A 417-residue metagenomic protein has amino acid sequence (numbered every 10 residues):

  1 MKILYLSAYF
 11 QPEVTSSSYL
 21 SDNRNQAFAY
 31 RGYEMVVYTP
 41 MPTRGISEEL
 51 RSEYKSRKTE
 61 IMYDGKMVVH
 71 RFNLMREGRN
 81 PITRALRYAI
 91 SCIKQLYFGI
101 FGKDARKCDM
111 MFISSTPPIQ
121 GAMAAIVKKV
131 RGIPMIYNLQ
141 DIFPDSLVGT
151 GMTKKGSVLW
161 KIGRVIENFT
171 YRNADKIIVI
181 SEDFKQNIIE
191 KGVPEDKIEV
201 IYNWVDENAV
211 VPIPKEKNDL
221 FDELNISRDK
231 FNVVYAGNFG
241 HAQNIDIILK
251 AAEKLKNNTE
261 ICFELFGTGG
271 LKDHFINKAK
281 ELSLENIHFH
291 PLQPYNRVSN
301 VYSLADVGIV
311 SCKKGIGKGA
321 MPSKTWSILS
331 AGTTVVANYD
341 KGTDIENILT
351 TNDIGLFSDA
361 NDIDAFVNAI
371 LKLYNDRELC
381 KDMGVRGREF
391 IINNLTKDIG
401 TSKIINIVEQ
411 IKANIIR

Functional and structural regions predicted by a protein language model:
M1-I61, R417: N-terminal subdomain of nucleotide-sugar transferases
M41, D183, W204: Carbohydrate-associated surface elements
E53-T59, V211-I226: A short helix/loop element that forms part of the nucleotide-sugar donor recognition site in Leloir-type
I100, I119-A122, I126-V130, S157-V179: Membrane-proximal helix-turn-helix segments that form the acceptor-binding/catalytic region of lipid-linked
S227-Q243, L249-A252, E264: Conserved donor-binding/catalytic core segment of Leloir-type glycosyltransferases
Q243, H290, P294-V301, G308-L329 (+1 more regions): Nucleotide-sugar-dependent
T259-E260, E264-G267, D273-S299: Nucleotide-activated donor-binding/catalytic signature segment of Leloir-type glycosyltransferases, i.e., the conserved
A365, K372, L379-N393: A short, well-ordered alpha-helix in the C-terminal region of glycosyltransferases
